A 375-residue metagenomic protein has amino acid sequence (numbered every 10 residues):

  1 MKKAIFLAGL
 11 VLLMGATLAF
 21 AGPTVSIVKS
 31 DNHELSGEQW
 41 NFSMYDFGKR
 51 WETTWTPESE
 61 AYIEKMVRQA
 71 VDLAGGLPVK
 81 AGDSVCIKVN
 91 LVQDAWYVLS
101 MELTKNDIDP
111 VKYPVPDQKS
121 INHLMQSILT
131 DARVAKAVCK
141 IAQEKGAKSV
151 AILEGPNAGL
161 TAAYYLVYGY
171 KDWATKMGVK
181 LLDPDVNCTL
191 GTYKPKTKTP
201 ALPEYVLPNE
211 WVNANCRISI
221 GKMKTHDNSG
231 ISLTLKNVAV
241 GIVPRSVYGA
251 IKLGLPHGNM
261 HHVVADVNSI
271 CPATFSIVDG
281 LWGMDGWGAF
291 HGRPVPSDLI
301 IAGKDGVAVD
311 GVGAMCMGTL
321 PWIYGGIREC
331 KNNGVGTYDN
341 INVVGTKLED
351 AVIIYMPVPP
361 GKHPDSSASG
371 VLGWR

Functional and structural regions predicted by a protein language model:
M1-A4: Positively charged n-region of N-terminal signal peptides that target proteins for export
F6-L7, V92: General helical structural elements
L7-A8, M315: Composition-driven detection of intrinsically disordered, low-complexity segments
A8-T17: Bacterial N-terminal signal peptides
F20-R375: N-terminal and secondary-structure boundary signal
